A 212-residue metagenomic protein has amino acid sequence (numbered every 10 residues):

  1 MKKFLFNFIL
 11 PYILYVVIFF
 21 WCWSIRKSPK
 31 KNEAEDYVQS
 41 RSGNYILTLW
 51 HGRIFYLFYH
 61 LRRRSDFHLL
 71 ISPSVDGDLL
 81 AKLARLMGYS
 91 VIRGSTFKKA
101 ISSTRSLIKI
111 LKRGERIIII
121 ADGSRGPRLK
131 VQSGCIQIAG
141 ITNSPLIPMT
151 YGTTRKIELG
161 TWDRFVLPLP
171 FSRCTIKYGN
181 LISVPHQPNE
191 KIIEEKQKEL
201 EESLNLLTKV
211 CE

Functional and structural regions predicted by a protein language model:
M1-Y56, H60-S65, F171, Q197-E212: Membrane-anchoring hydrophobic helices of lipid-metabolizing enzymes
N44-K98, T142, E158: Catalytic core of membrane glycerolipid acyltransferases/transacylases, capturing the structured, soluble-facing
S72-S74, D122, Y151-G152: Cofactor-binding loop segments of dinucleotide-utilizing enzymes, especially the Rossmann-like FAD- and NAD(P)+-binding
D78-A81, S102-K109: Short, charged beta->alpha transition segments
G94, I120, P148-Y151: Generic beta-sheet signal
S106-I138, T142: Catalytic-site beta-strand/loop segments enriched in glycine and acidic/polar residues
K130-N189: A cross-family acyltransferase "interaction/gating" segment
